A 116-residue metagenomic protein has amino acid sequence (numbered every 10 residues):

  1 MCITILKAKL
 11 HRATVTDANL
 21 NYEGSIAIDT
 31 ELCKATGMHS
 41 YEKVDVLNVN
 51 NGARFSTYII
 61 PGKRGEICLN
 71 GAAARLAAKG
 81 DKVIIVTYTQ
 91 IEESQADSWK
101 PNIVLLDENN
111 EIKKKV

Functional and structural regions predicted by a protein language model:
M1, A13-T14: Hydrophobic alpha-helical segments with strong N-terminal bias
M1-I3, I112: Long, charged amphipathic helices and adjacent flexible linkers at domain junctions
I5, V15-S94, W99, E108-N109: Compact, glycine-rich, soluble single-domain proteins
N102, D107-V116: Short, glycine/charged-enriched hinge/interface segments at domain edges or termini
